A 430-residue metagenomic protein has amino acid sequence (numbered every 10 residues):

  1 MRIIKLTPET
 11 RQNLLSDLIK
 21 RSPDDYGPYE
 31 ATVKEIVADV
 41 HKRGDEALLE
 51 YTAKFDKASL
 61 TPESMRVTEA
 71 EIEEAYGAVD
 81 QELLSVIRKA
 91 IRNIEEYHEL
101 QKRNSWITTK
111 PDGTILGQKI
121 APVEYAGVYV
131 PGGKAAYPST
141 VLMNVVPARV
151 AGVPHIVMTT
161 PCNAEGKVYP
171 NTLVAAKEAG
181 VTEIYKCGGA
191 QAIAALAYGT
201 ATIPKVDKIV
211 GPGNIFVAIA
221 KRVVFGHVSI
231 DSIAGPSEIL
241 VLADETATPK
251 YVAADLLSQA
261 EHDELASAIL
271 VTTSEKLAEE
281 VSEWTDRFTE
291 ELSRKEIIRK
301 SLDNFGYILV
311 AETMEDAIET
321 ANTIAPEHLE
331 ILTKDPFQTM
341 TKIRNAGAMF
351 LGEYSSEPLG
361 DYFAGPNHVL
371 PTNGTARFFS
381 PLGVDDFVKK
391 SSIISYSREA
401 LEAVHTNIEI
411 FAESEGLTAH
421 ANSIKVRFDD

Functional and structural regions predicted by a protein language model:
M1-E124: N-terminal Rossmann-like NAD(P)+-binding subdomain of aldehyde/semialdehyde dehydrogenases
R103-T108, H227, A266-V271, E291-L302 (+2 more regions): Flexible, glycine/charged-enriched surface loops at secondary-structure junctions
W106-T109, M158-T160, E183-G189, A194 (+9 more regions): General beta-strand structural signal in soluble alpha/beta enzymes
T108-V174: Conserved small-residue-rich beta-alpha loop and adjacent elements that most often cradle the phosphate/pyrophosphate
G180-S258, H262-S267: Conserved NAD(P)+-binding/catalytic subdomain of aldehyde/semialdehyde dehydrogenases
V210-P212, S232-A243, Q259-V281, I298-L309 (+3 more regions): Short loop-to-beta-strand entry elements in the cores of soluble alpha/beta enzymes
T323-D430: C-terminal core of ALDH-fold dehydrogenases
